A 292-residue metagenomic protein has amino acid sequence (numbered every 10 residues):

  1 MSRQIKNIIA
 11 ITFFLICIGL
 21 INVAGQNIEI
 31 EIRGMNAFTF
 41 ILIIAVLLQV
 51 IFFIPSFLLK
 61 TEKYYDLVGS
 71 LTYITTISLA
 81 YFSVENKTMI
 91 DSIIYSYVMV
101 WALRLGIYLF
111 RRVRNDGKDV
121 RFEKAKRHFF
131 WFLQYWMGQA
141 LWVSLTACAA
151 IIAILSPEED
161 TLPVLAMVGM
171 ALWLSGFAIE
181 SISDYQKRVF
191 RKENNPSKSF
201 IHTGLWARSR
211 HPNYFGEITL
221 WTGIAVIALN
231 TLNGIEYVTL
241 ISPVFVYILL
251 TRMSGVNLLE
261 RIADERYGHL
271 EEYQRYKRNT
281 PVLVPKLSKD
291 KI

Functional and structural regions predicted by a protein language model:
M1-S2, A24-R33, F53-K60, A178: Short juxtamembrane and helix-loop transition motifs at transmembrane-helix boundaries in membrane proteins
S2-K6, S56-V68, F110-G138, E265-Q274 (+1 more regions): Interhelical loop and helix-boundary elements at the membrane-water interface of polytopic inner-membrane proteins
R3-F13, E31-F40: Hydrophobic transmembrane alpha-helical segments in integral membrane proteins
N7-G25, E29, A45, Q49 (+4 more regions): Hydrophobic transmembrane alpha-helices
I32-L48, E62-I74: Loop-to-helix transition at the N-terminal end of transmembrane alpha-helices
A37-Q49, I54-S56, R121, P163: Short secondary-structure boundary segments
I51-F52, L59-S70, T76, D91-N115 (+1 more regions): Early transmembrane hairpin module of multi-pass membrane proteins
